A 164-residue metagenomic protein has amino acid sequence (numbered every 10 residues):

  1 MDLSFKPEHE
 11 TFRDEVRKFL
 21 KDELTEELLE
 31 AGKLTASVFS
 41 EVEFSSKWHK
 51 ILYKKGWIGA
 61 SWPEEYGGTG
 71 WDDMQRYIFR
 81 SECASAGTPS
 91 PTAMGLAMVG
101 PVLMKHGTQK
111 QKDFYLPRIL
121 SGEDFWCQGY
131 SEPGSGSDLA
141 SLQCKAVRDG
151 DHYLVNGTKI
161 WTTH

Functional and structural regions predicted by a protein language model:
M1-R13: Intrinsic disorder at enzyme termini
H9, L20, G56, P63 (+5 more regions): Buried hydrophobic positions in well-ordered alpha/beta secondary-structure cores of metabolic enzymes
K18-L24, L52-K54: N-terminal glycine-rich anion-binding loops that anchor highly charged ligand groups
L28, S90-L96, W126-E132: Core alpha/beta catalytic barrel or barrel-like domain that forms the active/cofactor pocket in diverse metabolic
L28-L52: Short secondary-structure junction/hinge motifs that connect adjacent elements
G32-E41, E64-G68, V99-K105, S131-G134: Conserved short loop/turn motifs at secondary-structure junctions
S46-E123, H164: Internal helix-loop-helix
G68-T69, K110-H164: Glycine-rich, Trp-frequent "lid" loop and neighboring beta-strands that shape and gate the flavin cofactor pocket
